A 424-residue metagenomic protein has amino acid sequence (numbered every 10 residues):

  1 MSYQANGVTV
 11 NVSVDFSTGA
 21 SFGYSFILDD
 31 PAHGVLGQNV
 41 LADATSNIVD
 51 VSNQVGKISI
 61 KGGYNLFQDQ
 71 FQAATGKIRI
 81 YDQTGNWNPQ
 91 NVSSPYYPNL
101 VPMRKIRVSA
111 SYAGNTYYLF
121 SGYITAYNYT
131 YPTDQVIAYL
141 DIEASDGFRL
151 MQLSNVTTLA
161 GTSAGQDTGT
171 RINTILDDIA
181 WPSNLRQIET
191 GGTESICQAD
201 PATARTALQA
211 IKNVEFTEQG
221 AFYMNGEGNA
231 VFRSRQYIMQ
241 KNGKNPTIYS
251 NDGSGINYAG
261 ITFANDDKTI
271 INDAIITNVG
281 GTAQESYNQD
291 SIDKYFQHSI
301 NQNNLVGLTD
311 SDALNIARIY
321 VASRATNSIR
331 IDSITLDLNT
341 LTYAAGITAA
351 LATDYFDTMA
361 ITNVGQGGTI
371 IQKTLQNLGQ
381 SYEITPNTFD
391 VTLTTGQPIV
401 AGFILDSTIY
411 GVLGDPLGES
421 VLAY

Functional and structural regions predicted by a protein language model:
M1-Q166, T174, Q198-A204, L208-Q219 (+4 more regions): Assembly/oligomerization scaffold segments
M1-S52, G161-G165, G169, Q209-Q376 (+4 more regions): Acidic, small/polar-enriched beta strand-loop surface segments
I60-G63, M103, S111, G122 (+6 more regions): Glycine-centered flexibility motif
R79, S109, E143-S145, A360-T362 (+2 more regions): Residue-level recognition of well-ordered beta-strand positions that form the cores of beta-sheet-rich folds across
Y118, A138, I270, I371 (+1 more regions): Exposed loop/turn and edge beta-strand positions of beta-sandwich/beta-sheet ligand-binding modules
I124, N377-G379: Conserved hydrophobic positions within beta-strands
Q152, I172-A202: N-terminal export/assembly leaders
